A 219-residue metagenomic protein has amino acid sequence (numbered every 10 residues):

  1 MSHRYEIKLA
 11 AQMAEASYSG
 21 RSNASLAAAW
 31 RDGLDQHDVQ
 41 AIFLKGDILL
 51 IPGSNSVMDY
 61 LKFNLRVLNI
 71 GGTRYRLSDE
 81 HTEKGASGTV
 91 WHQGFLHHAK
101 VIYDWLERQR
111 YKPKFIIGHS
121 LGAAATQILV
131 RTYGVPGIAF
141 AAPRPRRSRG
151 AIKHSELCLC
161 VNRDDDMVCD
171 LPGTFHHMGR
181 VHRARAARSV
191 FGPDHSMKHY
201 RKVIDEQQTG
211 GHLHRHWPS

Functional and structural regions predicted by a protein language model:
M1-D32: N-terminal low-complexity, Ser/Thr- and acidic-residue-enriched intrinsically disordered segments
S2-E6, G88, F95, P193: Intrinsic-disorder-associated interaction segments
K8, G46, S155-E156: Sequence-level motif detector for i,i+2 pairs with an aromatic at +2
G20-I117, P143, G150-I152: A conserved cap/lid and substrate-binding interface adjacent to the catalytic center of lipid-processing enzymes
D104, R108-P113, R131-S219: Serine hydrolase/lipase
I117-G122, T126: Gly/Ala-rich beta-loop-alpha elbow adjacent to hydrolase catalytic centers
